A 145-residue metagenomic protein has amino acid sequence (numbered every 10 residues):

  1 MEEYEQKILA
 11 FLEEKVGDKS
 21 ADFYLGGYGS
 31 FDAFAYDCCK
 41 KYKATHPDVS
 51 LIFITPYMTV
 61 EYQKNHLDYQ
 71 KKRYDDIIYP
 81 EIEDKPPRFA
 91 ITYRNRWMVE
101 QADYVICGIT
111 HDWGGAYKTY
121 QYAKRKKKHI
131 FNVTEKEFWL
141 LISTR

Functional and structural regions predicted by a protein language model:
M1-T144: Acidic/glycine-enriched connector segments
